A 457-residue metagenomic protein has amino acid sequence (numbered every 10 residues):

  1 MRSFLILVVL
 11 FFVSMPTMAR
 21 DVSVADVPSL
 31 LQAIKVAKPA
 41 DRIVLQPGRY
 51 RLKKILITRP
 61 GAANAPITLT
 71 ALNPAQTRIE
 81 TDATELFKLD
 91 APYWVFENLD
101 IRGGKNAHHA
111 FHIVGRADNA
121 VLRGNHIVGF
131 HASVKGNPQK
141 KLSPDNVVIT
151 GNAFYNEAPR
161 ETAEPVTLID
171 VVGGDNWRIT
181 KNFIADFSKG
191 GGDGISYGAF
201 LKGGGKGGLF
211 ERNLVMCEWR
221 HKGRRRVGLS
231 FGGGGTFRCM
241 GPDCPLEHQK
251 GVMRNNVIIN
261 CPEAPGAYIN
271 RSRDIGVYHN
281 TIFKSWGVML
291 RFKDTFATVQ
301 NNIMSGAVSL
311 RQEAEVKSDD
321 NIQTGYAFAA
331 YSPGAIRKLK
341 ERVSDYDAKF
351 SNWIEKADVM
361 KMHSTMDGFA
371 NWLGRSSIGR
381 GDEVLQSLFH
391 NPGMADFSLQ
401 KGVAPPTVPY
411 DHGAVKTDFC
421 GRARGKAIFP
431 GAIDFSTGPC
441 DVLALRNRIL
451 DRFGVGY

Functional and structural regions predicted by a protein language model:
F4-V13: Sec-dependent N-terminal signal peptides
P16-Q32, V36, P47-R49, N73 (+3 more regions): Right-handed parallel beta-helix/beta-solenoid
R20-L56, F369-W372, T417-G425: Acidic Gly/Asp/Thr-rich repetitive segments characteristic of extracellular carbohydrate-active and adhesion proteins
D21-P28, V44-P47, R51-K53, R59-H109 (+2 more regions): Right-handed parallel beta-helix/beta-spiral solenoid domain characteristic of secreted/periplasmic
I34-K35, K53-P60, D82-P92, H108-R116 (+10 more regions): Glycine-rich beta-solenoid repeat tracts in large extracellular/virion proteins
Q46, P66, T70-A75, P92-G103 (+12 more regions): Right-handed parallel beta-helix
G48-Y50, N73-A75, F328, D411 (+1 more regions): Acidic glycine-/aspartate-rich tracts in secreted/extracellular proteins
K317, Y331-Y457: Surface beta-loop-beta hairpin patches that serve as ligand-binding interfaces in beta-rich domains
